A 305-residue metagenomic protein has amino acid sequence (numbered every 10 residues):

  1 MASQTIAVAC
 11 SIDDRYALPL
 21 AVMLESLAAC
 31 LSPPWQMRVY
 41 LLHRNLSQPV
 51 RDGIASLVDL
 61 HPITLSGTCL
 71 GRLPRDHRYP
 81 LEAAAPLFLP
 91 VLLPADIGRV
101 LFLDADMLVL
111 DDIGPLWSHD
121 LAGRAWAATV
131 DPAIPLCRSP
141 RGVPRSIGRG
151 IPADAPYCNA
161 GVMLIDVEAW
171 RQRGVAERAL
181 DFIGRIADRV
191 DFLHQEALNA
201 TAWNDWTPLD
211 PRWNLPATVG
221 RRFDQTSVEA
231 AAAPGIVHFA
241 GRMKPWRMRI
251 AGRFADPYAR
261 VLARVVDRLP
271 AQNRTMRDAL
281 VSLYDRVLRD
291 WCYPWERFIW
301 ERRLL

Functional and structural regions predicted by a protein language model:
M1-I12, V22, A160, I165-L305: A glycosyltransferase accessory/donor-loop signature
S26-W35: Short, acidic, metal-binding catalytic loop of nucleotide-sugar glycosyltransferases
M37-N45, A128-V130: Short internal beta-strands
N45-D52, L136: Short, charged/polar "capping" segments at the starts of alpha-helices and the immediately preceding loops
P49-L92: Active-site-proximal specificity loops/subdomain of glycosyltransferases
P62, E82-R138, L164-I165: GT-A fold catalytic core of metal-dependent nucleotide-sugar glycosyltransferases, centered on the diacidic
R78-Y79, I151-A155, A187-R189, T226-V228: Short Gly/Pro-enriched turn/cap motifs at secondary-structure boundaries
S118-D181: Conserved catalytic core of nucleotide-sugar-dependent glycosyltransferases
